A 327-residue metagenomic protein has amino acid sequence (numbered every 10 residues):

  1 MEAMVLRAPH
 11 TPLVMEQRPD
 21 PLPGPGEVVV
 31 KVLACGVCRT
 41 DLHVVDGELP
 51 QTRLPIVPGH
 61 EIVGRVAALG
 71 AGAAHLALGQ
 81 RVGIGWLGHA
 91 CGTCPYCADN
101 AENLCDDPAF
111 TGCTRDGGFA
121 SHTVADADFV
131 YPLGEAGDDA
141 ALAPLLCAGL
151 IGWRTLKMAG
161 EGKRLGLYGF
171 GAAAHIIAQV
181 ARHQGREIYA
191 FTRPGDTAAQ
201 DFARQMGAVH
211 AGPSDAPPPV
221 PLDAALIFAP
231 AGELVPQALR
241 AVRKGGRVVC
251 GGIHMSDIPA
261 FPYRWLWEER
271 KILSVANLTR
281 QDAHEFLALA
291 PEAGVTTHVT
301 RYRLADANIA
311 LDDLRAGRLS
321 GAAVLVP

Functional and structural regions predicted by a protein language model:
M1, P236, R280-P327: C-terminal hydrophobic helical "lid"/dimerization subdomain of Rossmann-like NAD(P)H-dependent oxidoreductases
P19-D20, R53-G59, T111-R115, S121: Short Gly/Pro-enriched turn/cap motifs at secondary-structure boundaries
P21-C35, E48-P95, F129, G134-G137: Glycine-rich beta-strand-centered segment in the early N-terminal region that forms part of a ligand/cofactor-binding
C38, H75-L76, G85-Y131: Cysteine-cluster motifs in flexible loop/terminal segments that predominantly coordinate metals
E61, Q80-R81, Y96, H122 (+3 more regions): Residue-level marker of beta-strand positions
E135-D215: Mid-domain Rossmann-like dinucleotide-binding core that forms the NAD(H)/NADP(H) cofactor-binding site
A159, Y189, T197-K271: Glycine-rich cofactor phosphate-binding loops and adjacent beta1-alpha1 units of small-molecule cofactor enzyme domains
